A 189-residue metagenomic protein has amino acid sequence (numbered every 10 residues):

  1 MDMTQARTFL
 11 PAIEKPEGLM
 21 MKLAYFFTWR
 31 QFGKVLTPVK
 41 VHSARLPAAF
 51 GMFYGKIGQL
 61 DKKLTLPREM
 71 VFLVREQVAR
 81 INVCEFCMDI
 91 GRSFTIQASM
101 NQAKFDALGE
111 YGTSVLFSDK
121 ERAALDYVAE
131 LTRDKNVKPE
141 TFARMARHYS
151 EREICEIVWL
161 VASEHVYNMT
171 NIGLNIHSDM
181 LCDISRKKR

Functional and structural regions predicted by a protein language model:
M1-R68, I96, R189: Mobile cap/lid helix-loop segments that border enzyme active or cofactor-binding sites and regulate substrate access
L46-A49, M88-A107: Iron-sulfur (Fe-S) cluster-binding segments and ferredoxin-like electron-carrier domains, especially [2Fe-2S]
A48-F53, V83-C87, L131-P139, V161: Short acidic alpha-helix initiation/capping motifs at coil-to-helix transition points, especially at protein N-termini
V71-R92, E164: Short, thiol/selenol-centered motifs that function as redox-active sites or metal-ligating centers
L73-V78, L108, A124-T132, I157-N168: Short alpha-helical scaffolding segments that buttress acidic/His motifs in well-ordered protein cores
L108-D119: Acidic/His metal-coordination segments adjacent to aromatic residues that form catalytic metal sites in metalloenzymes
D119-W159: Acidic/histidine-rich alpha-helical segments that form the ligand environment of transition-metal centers
E151-K188: Preference for long, well-ordered alpha-helical segments
